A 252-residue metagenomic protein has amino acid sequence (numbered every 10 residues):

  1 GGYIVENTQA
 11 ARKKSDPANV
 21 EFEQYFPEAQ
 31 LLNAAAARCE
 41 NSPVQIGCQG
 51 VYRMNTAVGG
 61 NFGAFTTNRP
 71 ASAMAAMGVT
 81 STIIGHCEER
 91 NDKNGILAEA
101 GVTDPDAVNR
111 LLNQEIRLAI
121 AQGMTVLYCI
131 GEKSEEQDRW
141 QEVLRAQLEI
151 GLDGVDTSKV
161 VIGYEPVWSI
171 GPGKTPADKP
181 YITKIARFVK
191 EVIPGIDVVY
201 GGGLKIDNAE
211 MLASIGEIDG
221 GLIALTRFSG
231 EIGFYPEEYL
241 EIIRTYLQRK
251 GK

Functional and structural regions predicted by a protein language model:
G1-I46, R53-F62, S158, G163: Conserved N-terminal beta1-alpha1 strand-loop-helix module at the mouth
F22-Q24, V44-Q49, T82-I84, V126-Y128 (+3 more regions): Hydrophobic faces of well-ordered beta-strands that scaffold small-molecule active sites in alpha/beta enzyme cores
E28, M74, E165, L212 (+1 more regions): Conserved, mostly hydrophobic/aromatic
G50-R110: Glycine/small-residue-rich loop that forms an oxyanion/phosphate-binding "nest" at active or ligand-binding sites
I84-D92, E132, P166-W168, P172-K174 (+1 more regions): Glycine-rich phosphate-binding active-site loops on the catalytic face of alpha/beta enzymes
E88-K174: Conserved anion-binding
A98-G101, P105, R227-K252: C-terminal helical cap(s) of enzyme catalytic domains, especially alpha/beta-barrels
G203-I218: Catalytic cores of alpha/beta
